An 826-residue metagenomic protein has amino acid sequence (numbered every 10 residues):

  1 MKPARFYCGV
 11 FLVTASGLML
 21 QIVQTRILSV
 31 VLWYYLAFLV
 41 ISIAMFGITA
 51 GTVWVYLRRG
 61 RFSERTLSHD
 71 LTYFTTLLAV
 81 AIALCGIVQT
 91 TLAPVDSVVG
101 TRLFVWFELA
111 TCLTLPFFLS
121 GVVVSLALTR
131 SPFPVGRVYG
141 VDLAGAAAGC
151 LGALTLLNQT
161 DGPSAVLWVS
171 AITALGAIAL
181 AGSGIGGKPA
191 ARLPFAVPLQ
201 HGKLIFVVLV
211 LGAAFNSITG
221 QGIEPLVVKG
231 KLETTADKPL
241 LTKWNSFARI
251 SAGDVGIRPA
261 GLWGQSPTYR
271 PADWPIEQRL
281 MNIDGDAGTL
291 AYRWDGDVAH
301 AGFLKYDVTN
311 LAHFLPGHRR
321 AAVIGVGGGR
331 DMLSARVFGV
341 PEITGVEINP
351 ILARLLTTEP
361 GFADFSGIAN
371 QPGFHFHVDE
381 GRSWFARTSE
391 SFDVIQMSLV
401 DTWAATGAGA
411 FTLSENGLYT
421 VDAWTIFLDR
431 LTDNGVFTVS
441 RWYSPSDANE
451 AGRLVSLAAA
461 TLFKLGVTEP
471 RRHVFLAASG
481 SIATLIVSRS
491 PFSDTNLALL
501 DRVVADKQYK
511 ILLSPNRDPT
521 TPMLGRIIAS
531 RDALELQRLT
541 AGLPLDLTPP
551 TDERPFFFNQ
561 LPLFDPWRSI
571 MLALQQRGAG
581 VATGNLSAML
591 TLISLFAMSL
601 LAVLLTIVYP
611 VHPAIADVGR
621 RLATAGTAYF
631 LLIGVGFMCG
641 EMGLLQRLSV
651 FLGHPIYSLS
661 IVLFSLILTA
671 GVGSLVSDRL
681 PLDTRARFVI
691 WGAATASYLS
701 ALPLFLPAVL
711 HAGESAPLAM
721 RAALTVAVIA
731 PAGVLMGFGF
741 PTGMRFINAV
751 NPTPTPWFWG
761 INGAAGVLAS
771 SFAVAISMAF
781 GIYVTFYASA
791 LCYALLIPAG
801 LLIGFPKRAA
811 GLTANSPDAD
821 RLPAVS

Functional and structural regions predicted by a protein language model:
M1-D286, L290-S826: Alpha-helical transmembrane segments of multi-pass membrane proteins
